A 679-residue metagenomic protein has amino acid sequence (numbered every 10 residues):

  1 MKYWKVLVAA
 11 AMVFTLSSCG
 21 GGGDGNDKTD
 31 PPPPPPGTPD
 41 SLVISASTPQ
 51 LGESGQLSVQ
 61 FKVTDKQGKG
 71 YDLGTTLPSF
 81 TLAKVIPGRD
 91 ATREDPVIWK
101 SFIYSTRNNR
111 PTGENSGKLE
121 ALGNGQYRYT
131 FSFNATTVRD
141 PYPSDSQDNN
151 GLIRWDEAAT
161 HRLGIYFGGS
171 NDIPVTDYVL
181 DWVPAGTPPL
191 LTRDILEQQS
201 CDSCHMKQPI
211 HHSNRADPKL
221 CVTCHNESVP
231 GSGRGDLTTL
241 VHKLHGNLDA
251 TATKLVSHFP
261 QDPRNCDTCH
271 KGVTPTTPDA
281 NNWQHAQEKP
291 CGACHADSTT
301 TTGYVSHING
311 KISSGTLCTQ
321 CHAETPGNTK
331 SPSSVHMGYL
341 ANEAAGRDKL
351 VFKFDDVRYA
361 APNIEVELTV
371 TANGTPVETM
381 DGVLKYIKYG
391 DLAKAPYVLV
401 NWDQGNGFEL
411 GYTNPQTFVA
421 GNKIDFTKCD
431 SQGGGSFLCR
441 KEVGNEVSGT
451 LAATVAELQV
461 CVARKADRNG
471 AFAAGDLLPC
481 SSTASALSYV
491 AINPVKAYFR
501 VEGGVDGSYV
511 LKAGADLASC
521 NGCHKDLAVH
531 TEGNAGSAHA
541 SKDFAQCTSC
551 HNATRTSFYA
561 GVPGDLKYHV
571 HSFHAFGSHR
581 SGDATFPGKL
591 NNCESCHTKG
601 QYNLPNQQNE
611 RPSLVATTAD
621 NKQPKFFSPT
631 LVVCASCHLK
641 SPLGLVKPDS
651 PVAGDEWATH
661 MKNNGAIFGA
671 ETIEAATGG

Functional and structural regions predicted by a protein language model:
M1-S17: Sec-dependent bacterial lipoprotein signal peptides
M12-D40, G315, T319, A323-G338: Bacterial Sec-dependent N-terminal signal peptides
T15, E197-S200, D217-L220, D262-N265 (+10 more regions): Secretory pathway export signals and precursors
P35-V175, A341-A486: Conserved small-residue
N108-R128, S132-P184, P188-R193, Q208-R215 (+16 more regions): Extracytoplasmic redox metalloprotein regions
G169-D202, I210, R468-S519, V529: Short beta-strand elements
S203-R215, E227-A345, K525-S541, A553-G679: Inter-heme linker and motif-flanking segments adjacent to c-type heme-binding CXXCH motifs in c-type cytochromes
